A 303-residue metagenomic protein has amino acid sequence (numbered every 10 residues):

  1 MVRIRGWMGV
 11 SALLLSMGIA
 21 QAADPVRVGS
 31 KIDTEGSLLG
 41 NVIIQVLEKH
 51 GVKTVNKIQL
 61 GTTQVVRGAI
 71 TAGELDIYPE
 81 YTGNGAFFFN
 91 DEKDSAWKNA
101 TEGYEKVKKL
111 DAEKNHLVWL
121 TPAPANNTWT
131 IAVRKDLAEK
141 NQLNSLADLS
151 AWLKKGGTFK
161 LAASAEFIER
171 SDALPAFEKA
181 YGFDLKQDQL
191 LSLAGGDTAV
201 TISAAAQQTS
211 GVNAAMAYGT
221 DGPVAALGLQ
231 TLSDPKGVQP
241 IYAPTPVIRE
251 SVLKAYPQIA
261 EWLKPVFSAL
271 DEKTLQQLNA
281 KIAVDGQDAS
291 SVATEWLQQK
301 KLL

Functional and structural regions predicted by a protein language model:
P25-I43, I58-T62, E166-E169: Extracytoplasmic "Venus flytrap"
T34-K53, P175, K179-Y181: Short, polar/charged alpha-helical segment
E35, E166-F183, P257-L303: An extracytoplasmic/periplasmic, membrane-proximal ligand-sensing/linker region
Q59-T63, G73-A86, G103, S164 (+3 more regions): Beta->alpha turn/N-cap motifs
F89-N99, K106-L120, T209-V212, G222-K236: Ligand-binding "clamshell"
T101-K160, S268-E272: A conserved helix-loop-strand patch within extracytoplasmic ligand-binding domains of the periplasmic binding
W129-E139, Y242-Y256: A bilobed periplasmic-binding-protein/Venus flytrap-type ligand-binding module shared by bacterial periplasmic
K155-D234: Ligand-binding pocket segment of bilobal, Venus flytrap-like solute-binding proteins
